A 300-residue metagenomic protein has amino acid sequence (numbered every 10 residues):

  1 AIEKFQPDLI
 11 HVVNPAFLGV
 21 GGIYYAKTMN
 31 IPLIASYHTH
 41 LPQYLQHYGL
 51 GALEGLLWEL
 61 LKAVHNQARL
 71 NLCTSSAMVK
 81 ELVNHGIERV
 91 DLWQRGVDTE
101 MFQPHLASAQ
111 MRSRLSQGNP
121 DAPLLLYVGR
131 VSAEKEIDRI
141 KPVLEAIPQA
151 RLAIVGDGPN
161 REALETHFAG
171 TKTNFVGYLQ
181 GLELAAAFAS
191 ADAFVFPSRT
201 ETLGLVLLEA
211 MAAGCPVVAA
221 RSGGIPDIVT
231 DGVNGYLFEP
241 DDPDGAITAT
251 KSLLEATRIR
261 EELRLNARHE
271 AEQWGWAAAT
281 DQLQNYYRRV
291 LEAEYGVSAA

Functional and structural regions predicted by a protein language model:
I2, Y178-L179, A186-A191: Short alpha-helical donor nucleotide-sugar binding micro-motif in glycosyltransferases
W58-S113, P120, F175, V297: Donor nucleotide-sugar binding/catalytic pocket of nucleotide-sugar-dependent glycosyltransferases
R114, G118-I147: Conserved donor-binding/catalytic core segment of Leloir-type glycosyltransferases
E162-L182: Nucleotide-activated donor-binding/catalytic signature segment of Leloir-type glycosyltransferases, i.e., the conserved
R199: Aromatic "clamp/platform" in nucleotide-sugar-dependent glycosyltransferases that forms part of the donor/acceptor
P216-A219, V229: Short hydrophobic beta-strand element within catalytic cores of glycosyltransferases and related nucleotide-activated
D231-G232, Y236-P243, S252-R258: Conserved acidic donor-binding segment of nucleotide-sugar-dependent glycosyltransferases
G245, I259-Q273: A short, well-ordered alpha-helix in the C-terminal region of glycosyltransferases
